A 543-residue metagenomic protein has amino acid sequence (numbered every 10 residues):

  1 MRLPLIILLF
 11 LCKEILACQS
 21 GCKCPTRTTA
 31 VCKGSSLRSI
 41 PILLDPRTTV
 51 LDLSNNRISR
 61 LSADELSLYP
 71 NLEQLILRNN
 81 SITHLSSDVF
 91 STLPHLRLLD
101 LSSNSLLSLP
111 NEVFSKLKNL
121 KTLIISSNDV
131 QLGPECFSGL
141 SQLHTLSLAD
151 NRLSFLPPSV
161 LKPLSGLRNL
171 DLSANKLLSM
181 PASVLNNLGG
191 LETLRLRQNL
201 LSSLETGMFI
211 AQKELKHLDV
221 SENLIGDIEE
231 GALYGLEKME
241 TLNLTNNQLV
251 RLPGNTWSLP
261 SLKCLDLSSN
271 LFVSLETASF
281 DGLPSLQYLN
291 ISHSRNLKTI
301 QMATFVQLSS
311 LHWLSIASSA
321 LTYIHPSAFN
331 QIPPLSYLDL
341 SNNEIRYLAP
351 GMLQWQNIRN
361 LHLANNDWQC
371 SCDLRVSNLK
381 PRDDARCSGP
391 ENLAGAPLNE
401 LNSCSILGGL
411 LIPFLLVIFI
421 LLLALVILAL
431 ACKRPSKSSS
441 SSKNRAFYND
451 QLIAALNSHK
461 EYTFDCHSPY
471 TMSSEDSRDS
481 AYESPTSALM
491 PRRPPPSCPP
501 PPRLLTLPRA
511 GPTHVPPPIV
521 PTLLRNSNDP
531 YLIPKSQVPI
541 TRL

Functional and structural regions predicted by a protein language model:
R2-L543: Extracellular leucine-rich repeat
